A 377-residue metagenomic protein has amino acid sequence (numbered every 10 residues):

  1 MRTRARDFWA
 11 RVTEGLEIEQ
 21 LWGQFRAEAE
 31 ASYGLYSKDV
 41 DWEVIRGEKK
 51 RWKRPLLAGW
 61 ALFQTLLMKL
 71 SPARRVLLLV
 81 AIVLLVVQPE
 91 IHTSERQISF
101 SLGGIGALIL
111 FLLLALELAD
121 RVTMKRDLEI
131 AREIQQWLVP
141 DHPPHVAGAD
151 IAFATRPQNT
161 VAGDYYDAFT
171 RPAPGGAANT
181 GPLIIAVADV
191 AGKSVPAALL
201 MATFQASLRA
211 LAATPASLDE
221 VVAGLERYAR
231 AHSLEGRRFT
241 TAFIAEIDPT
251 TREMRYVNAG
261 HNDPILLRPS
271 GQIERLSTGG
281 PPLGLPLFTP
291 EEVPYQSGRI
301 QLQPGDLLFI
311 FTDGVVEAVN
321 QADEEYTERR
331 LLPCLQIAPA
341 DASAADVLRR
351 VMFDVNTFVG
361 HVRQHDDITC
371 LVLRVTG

Functional and structural regions predicted by a protein language model:
M1-M124, Y165-A186, A191, L208-G377: Conserved subregion of the PPM/PP2C metallophosphatase catalytic domain
L128-E133, W137-A188: N-terminal entry segment of metal-dependent catalytic domains or homologous docking segments
K193-A202: Conserved long alpha-helical elements within nucleotide-processing catalytic cores of c-di-GMP signaling and class III
